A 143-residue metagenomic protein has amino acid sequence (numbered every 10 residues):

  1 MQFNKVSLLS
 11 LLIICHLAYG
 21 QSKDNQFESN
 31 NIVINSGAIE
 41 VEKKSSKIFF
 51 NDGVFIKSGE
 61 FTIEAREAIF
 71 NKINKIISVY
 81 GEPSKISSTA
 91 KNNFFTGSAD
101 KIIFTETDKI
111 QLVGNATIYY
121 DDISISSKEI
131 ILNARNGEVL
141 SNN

Functional and structural regions predicted by a protein language model:
M1-L8: Bacterial N-terminal signal peptides that target proteins for export
L8-L11, N142: Compositionally biased regions
L12-G20: Hydrophobic h-region of N-terminal signal peptides that target proteins for export in Gram-negative bacteria
G20-N143: N-terminal amphipathic/hydrophobic interface segments
